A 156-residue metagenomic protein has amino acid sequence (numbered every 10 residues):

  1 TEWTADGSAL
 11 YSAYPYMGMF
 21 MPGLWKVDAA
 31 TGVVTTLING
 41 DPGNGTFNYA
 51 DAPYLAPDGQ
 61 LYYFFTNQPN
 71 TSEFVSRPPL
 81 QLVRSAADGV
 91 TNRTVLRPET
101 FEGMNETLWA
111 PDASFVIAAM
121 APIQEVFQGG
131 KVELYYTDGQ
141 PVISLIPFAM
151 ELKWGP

Functional and structural regions predicted by a protein language model:
T1-P156: Sequence signature of WD/YWTD-type beta-propeller architectures
